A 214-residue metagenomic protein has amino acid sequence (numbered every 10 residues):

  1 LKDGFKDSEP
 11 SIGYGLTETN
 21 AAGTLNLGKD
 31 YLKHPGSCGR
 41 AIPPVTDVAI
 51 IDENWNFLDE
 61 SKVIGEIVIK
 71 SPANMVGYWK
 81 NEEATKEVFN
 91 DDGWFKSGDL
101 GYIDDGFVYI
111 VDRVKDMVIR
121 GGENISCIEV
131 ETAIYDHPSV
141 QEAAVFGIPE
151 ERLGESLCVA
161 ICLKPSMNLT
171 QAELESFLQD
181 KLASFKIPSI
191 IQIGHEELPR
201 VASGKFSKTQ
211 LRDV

Functional and structural regions predicted by a protein language model:
L1-K33, D47: Gly/Ser/Thr-rich phosphate-binding loop
G4, A49-V68, E87, D105 (+2 more regions): Conserved beta-loop-beta connector loops within the AMP-binding
D7, P43-V45, V140, P188: Core-facing hydrophobic residues within beta-strands of well-ordered domains
P10-N20, C38-I42, F146, Q192: Beta-strand->loop->alpha-helix junctions that form or flank phosphate-binding loops in nucleotide-handling enzymes
T24, R40-V45, N56-V88, I125: Conserved ATP/PPi-binding loop(s) of AMP-dependent carboxylate-activating enzymes
Y31-C38, Q179: Short, P/G- and charge-enriched loop/turn segments at secondary-structure junctions
S71, V76-G77, E87, G98-K186 (+2 more regions): AMP-binding/adenylate-forming catalytic core of the ANL superfamily
H195-V214: Flexible lysine-rich "adenylation lid" loop at the C-terminal edge of ANL adenylation domains
